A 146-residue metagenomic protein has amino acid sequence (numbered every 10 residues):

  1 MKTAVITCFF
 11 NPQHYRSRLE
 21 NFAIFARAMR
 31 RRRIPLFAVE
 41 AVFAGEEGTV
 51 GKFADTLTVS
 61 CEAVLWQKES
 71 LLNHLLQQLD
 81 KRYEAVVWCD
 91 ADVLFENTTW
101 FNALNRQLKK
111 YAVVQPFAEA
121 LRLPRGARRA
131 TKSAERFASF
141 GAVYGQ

Functional and structural regions predicted by a protein language model:
M1-R27: N-proximal low-complexity "stem/linker" segments adjacent to membrane-targeting elements
K2-A4, A26-V39, A54-D55, E84: Short loop->beta transition adjacent to catalytic acidic/histidine clusters or analogous donor-positioning motifs
F10-Y15, D92-F95, A120: Short acidic, S/G/P-rich loop/turn micro-motifs used as interaction or catalytic elements
H14-R16, A44-T49, L123-P124: Short, charged/polar "capping" segments at the starts of alpha-helices and the immediately preceding loops
A28-R32, V39-T49, V93: A conserved acidic beta->alpha catalytic loop
V42-Y83: Active-site-proximal specificity loops/subdomain of glycosyltransferases
R82-L94: Short beta-strand-to-loop acidic/aromatic patch adjacent to the donor-nucleotide binding site
L94-Q146: Conserved catalytic core of nucleotide-sugar-dependent glycosyltransferases
